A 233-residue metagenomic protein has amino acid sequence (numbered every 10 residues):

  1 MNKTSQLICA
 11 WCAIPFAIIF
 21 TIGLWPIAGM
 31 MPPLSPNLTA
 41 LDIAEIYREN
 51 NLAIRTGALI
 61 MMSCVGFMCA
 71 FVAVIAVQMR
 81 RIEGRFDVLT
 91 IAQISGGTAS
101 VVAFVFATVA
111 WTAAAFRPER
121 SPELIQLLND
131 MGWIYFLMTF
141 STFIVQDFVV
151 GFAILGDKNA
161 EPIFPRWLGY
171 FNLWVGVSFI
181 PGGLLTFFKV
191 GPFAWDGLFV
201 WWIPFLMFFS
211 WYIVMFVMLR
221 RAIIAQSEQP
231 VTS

Functional and structural regions predicted by a protein language model:
M1-S233: Hydrophobic, aromatic-enriched alpha-helical segments typical of multi-pass transmembrane helices
